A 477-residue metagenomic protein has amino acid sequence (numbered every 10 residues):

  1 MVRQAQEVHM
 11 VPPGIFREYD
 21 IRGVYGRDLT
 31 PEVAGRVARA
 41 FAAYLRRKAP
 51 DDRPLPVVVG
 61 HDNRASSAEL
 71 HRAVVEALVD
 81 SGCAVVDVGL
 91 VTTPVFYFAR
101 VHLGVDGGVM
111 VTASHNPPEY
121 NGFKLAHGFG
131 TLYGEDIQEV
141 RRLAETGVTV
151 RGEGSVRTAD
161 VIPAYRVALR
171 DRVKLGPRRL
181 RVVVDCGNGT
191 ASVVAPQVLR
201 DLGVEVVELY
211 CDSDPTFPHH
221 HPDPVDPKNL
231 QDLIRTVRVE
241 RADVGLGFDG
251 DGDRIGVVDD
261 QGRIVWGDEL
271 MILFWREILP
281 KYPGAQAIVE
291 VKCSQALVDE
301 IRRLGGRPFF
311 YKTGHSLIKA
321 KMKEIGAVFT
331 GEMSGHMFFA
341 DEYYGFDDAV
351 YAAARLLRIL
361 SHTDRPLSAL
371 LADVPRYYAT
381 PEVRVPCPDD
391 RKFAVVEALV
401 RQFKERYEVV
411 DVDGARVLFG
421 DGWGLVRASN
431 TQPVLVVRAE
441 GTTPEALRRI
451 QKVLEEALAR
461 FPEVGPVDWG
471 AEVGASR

Functional and structural regions predicted by a protein language model:
V2-E76, D80-S81, T158-L180: An N-terminal, well-structured beta->alpha segment
R47, P56-Y120, Q197-V258: N-terminal small/polar loop signature for handling phosphorylated ligands or for N-terminal nucleophile
V85-P94, I264-G267, V289-E290, Y311-K312: Active-site nucleophile and cofactor-binding loops and adjacent substrate-binding regions of central metabolic enzymes
D106-Y120, V237-D259, I264, P308-F310 (+1 more regions): Glycine-rich phosphate-binding loop
P118-E119, L125-E135, R142, G176-R178 (+1 more regions): Replace "Mg2+/Mn2+-dependent" with "divalent metal-dependent
N121-E240: Gly/Ser/Thr-enriched, mixed-charge loops and adjacent short helices that form phosphate/oxyanion-binding elements
Y282-R477: Phosphate-binding and adjacent anionic-ligand microenvironments
